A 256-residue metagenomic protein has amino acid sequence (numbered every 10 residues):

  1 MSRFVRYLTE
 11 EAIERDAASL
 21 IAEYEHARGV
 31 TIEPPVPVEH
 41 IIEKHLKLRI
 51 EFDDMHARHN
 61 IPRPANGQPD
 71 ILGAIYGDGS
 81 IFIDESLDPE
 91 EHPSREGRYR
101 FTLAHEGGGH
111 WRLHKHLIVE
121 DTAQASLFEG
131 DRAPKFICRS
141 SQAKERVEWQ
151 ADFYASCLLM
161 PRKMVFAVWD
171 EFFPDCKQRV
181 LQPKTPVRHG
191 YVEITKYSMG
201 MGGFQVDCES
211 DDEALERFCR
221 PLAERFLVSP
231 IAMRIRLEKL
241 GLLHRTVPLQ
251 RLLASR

Functional and structural regions predicted by a protein language model:
M1-R256: Active-site hotspot residues in diverse enzymes, especially metal/ion-binding acidic/histidine motifs
